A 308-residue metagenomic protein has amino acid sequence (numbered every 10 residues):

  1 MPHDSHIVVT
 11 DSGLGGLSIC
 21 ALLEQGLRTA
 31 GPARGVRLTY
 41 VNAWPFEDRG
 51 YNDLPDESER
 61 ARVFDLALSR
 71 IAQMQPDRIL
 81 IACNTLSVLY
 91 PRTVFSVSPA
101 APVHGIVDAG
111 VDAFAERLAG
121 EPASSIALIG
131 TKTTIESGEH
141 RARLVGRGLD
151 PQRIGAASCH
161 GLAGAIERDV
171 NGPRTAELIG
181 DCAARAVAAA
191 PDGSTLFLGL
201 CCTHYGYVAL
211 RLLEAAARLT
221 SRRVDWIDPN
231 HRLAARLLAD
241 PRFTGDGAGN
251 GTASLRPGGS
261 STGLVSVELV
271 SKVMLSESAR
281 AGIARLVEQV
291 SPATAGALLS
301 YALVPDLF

Functional and structural regions predicted by a protein language model:
M1-F308: Non-catalytic structural scaffold of enzyme domains
